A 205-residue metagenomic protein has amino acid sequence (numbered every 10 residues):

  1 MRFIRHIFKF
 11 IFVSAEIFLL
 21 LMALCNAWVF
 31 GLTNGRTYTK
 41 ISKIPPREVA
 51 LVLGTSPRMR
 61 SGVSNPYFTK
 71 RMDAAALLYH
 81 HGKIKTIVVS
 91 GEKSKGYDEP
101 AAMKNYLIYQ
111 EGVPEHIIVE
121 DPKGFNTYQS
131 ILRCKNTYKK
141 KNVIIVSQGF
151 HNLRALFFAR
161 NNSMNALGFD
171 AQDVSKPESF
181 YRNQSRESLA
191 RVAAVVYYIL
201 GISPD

Functional and structural regions predicted by a protein language model:
M1-F8, P177, Y181, S185: Structural motif marking the loop-to-transmembrane transition
M1-P46, D205: N-terminal membrane-anchoring alpha-helices
A27-Q184: A structural signal for short, hydrophobic/glycine-enriched beta-strand patches
Y181-P204: A transmembrane-helix-recognition feature enriched in membrane-embedded lipid enzymes and envelope glyco-/phospholipid
